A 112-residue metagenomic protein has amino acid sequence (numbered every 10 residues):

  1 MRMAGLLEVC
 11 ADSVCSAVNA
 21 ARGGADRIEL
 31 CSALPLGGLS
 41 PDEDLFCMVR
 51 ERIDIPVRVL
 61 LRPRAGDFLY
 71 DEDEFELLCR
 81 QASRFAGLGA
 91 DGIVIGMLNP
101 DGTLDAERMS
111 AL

Functional and structural regions predicted by a protein language model:
R2-I28, A33-S40: N-terminal pre-domain/capping segments
G5-V9, I28-L30, V49, V57-L61 (+1 more regions): Hydrophobic faces of well-ordered beta-strands that scaffold small-molecule active sites in alpha/beta enzyme cores
V14-V18, L34-R58, E72-R80, M97-L112: Active-site-adjacent beta->alpha loops and helix N-cap segments on the catalytic face of soluble alpha/beta enzymes
G23, R52, L88-G89: Structural motif
R64-Y70: A short acidic, helix-capping loop that chelates divalent metal ions and anchors anionic groups
Q81, A86-L98: Hydrophobic alpha-helical segments and helix pairs
